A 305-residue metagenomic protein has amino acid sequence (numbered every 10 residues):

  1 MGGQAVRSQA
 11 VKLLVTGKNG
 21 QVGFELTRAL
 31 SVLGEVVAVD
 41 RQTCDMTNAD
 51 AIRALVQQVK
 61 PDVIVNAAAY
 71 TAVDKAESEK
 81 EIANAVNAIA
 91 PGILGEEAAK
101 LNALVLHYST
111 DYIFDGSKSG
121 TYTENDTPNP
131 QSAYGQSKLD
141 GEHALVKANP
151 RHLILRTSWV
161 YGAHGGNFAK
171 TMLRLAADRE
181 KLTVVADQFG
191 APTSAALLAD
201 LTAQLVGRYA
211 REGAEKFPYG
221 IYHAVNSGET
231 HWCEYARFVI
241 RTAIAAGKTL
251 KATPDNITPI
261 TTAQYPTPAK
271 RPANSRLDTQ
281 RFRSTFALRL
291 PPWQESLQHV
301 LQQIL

Functional and structural regions predicted by a protein language model:
K12-A29: N-terminal Rossmann NAD(P)H-binding glycine-rich loop of SDR-like oxidoreductase domains
S31-A54: Adenosine-cofactor binding site in Rossmann-like domains, unifying the SAM/SAH pocket of S-adenosylmethionine-dependent
A49-V86: NAD(P)H-binding glycine-rich loop region in Rossmannoid oxidoreductase-like domains and their noncatalytic homologs
A85, A90-I93, K100, I113-L155 (+1 more regions): Catalytic helix-loop patch of NAD(P)-dependent Rossmann-fold dehydrogenases
V146-Q204: NAD(P)-dependent short-chain dehydrogenase/reductase
L201, R208-P266: Mid/C-terminal beta-alpha module of Rossmann-like enzyme folds, strongest in SDR-family dehydrogenases/epimerases
T258-D278, P292: Active-site loop of classical SDR/Rossmann-like NAD(P)-dependent oxidoreductases, centered on the catalytic Tyr-X3-Lys
P292-L305: Amphipathic terminal alpha-helices
